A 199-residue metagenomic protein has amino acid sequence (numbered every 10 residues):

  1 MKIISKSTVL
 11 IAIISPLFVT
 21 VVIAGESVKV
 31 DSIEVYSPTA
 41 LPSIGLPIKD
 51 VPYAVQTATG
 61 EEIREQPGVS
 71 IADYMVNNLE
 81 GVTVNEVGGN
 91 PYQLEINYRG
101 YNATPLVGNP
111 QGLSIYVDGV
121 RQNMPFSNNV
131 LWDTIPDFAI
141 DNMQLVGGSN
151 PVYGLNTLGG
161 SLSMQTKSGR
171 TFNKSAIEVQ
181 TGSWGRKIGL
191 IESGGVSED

Functional and structural regions predicted by a protein language model:
A24-R64: Short, acidic, small-residue-rich periplasmic hinge/interaction motif at the N-terminus of Gram-negative outer-membrane
E26-V28, N77, G81-E95, L155-L158: Short, glycine-/polar-rich solvent-exposed loops and beta-turns at beta-strand/coil boundaries
V55, I63, M75-V76, N142-L145 (+1 more regions): Non-catalytic regulatory/gating segments with a bias toward low-complexity or hydrophobic composition
G88, Q93-G147: Periplasmic plug
L94, Q111, G160, N173 (+1 more regions): Hydrophobic, lipid-facing positions within transmembrane beta-strands of outer-membrane proteins
N97, S163, E192-G194: Outer-membrane beta-barrel architecture
Q122, D133-E178: A beta-strand signature from Gram-negative outer-membrane beta-barrel systems, especially the internal plug domain
N156-L158, Q180, G185-G189: Residues that define the transmembrane beta-barrel architecture of outer-membrane proteins
